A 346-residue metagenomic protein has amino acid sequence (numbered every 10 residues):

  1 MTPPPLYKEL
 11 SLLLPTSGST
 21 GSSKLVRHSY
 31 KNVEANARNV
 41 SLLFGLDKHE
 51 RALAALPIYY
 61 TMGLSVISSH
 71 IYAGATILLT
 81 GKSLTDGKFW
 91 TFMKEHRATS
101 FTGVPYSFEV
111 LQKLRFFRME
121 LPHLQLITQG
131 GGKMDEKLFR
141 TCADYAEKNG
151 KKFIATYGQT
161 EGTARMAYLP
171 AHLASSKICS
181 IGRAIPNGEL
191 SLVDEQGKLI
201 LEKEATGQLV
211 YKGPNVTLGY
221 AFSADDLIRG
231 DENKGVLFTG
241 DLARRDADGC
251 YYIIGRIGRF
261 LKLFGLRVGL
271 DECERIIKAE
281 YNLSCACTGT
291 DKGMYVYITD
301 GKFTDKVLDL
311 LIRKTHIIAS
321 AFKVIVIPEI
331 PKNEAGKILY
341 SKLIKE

Functional and structural regions predicted by a protein language model:
P3, L10-R38: Conserved AMP-binding A3 loop
E34-R51, Y59-S100, I185: Conserved AMP-binding/adenylation subdomain of ANL enzymes
A98-G103, Q112-S176, E189: Gly/Ser/Thr-rich phosphate-binding loop
G131, G158, G182, D241 (+1 more regions): Active-site glycine-centered loops adjacent to acidic/histidine catalytic or metal-binding residues that shape
K133, I154, L169, S175-F222: Adenylate-forming AMP-binding core of the ANL superfamily, especially NRPS adenylation
E204, Q208-D271, A279: Conserved ATP-binding/catalytic segment of the ANL
F260, A279-G301: C-terminal boundary motif of the adenylate-forming
L261, T288, Y295, D309-E346: Conserved C-terminal "lid"/linker of ANL adenylate-forming enzymes
